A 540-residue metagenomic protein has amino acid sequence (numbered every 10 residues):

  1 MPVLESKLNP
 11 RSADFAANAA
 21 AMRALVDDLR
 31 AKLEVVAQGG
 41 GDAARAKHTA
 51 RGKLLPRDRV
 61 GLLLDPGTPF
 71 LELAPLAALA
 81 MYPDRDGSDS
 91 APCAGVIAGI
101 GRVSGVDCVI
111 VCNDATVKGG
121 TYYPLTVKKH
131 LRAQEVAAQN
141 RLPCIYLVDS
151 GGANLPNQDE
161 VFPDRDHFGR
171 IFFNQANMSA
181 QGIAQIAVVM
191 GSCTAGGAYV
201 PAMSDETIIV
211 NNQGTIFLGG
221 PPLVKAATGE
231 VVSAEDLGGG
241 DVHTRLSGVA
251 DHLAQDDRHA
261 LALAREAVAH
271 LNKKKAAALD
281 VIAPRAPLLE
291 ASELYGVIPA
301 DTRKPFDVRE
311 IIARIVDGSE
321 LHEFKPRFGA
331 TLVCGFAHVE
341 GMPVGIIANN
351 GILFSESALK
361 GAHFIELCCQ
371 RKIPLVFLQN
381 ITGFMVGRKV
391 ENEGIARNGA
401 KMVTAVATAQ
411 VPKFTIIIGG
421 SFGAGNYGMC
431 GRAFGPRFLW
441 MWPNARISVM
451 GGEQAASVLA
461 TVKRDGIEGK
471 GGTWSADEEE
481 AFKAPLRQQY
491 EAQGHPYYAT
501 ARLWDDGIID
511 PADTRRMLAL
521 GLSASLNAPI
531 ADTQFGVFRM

Functional and structural regions predicted by a protein language model:
M1-M540: Ligand-binding clefts of soluble mixed alpha/beta catalytic domains
